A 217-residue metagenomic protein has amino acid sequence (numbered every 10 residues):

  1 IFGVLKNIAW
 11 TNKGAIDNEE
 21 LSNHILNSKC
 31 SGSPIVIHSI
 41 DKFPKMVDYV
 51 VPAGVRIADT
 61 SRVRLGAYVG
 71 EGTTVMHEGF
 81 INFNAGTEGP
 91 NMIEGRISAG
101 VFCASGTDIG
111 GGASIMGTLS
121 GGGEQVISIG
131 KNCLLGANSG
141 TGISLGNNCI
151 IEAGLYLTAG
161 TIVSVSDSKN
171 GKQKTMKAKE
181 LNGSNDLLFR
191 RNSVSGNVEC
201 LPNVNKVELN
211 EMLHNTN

Functional and structural regions predicted by a protein language model:
I1-D48, E180-N217: Terminal amphipathic alpha-helical/low-complexity segments used for targeting or macromolecular assembly
A9-N27, G110-L119, S139-I143, N147 (+3 more regions): Short, Lys/Arg-enriched charge-dense amphipathic segments
L21-N23, N27-H77, I81: Glycine- and small hydrophobic-enriched segments that form the cores of compact globular domains
I35-V36, I40-K42, A53-G54, G70-G72 (+5 more regions): A short linear-motif detector with a strong N-terminal bias
V55, S61-V63, A67-V69, T73-V75 (+8 more regions): A structural motif detector for beta-strand N-caps
L134-N217: Gly/Ser/Thr/Ala-enriched C-terminal appendages of enzymes
